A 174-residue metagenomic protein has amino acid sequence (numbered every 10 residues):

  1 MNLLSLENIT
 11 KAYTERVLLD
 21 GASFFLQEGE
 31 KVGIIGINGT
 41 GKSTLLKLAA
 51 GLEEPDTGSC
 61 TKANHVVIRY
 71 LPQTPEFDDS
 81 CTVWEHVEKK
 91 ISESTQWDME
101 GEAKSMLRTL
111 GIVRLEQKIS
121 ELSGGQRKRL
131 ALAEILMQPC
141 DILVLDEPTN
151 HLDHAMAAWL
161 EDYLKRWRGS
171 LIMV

Functional and structural regions predicted by a protein language model:
M1-V174: ABC ATP-binding cassette signature C-motif
